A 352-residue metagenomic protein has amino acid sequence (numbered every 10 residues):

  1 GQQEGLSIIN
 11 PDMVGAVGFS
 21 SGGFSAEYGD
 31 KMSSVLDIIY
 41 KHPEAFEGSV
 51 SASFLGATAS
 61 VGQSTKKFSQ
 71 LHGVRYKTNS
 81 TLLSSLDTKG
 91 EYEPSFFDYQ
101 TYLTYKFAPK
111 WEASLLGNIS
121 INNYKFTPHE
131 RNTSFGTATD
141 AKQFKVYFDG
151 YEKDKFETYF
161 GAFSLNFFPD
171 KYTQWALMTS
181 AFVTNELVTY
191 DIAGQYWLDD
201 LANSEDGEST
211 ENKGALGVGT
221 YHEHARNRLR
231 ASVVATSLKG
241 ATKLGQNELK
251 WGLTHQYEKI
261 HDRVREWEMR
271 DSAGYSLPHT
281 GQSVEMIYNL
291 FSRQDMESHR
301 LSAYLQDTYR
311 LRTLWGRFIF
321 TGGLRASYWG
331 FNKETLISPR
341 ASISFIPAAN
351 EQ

Functional and structural regions predicted by a protein language model:
G1-F19: Short acidic/polar hinge/loop motifs at secondary-structure boundaries that mediate gating or recognition
V14, P43, L55, T65-F68 (+5 more regions): Outer-membrane beta-barrel channels and translocator barrels
K31, K67-S84, F96, R131 (+6 more regions): Surface-exposed extracellular loop regions of Gram-negative outer-membrane beta-barrel proteins
V50-F54, H72-T78, L115-I121, L177-V183 (+3 more regions): Transmembrane beta-barrel strands of outer-membrane/channel proteins
L55-A57, K77-T81, S120-K125, F156-E157 (+5 more regions): Structural signature of outer-membrane beta-barrel domains
L55-Y76, K89-T127, E152-A181: Transmembrane beta-barrel wall of Gram-negative outer-membrane proteins
N79, G90, E112-F168, V183-E208 (+1 more regions): Flexible loop and strand-edge segments within Gram-negative outer membrane beta-barrel domains
S209-K213, G219, E223-F318: Outer-membrane beta-barrel transmembrane domain signature of Gram-negative proteins, especially the mid-to-C-terminal
